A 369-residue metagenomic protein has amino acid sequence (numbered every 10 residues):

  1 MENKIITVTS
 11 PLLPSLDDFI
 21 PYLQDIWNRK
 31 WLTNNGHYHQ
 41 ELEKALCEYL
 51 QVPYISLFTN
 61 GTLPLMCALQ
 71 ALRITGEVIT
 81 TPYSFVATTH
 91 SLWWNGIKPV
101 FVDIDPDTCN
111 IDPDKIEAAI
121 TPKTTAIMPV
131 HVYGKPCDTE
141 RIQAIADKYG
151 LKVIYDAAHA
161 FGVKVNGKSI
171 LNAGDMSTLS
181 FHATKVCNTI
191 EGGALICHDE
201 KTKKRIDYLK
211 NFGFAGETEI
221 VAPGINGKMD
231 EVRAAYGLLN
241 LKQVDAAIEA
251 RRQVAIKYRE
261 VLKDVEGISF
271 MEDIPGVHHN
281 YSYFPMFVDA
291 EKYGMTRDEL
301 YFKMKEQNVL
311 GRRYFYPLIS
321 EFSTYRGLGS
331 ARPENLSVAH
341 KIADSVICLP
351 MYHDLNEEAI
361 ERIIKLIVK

Functional and structural regions predicted by a protein language model:
M1-L32, P350: N-terminal "arm"/small-domain region of PLP-dependent enzymes with the aminotransferase-like
W31, N35-E77, Y83, S91-W94 (+2 more regions): Phosphate-binding glycine-rich loop
H37-A45, Y49-P53, D114, A118 (+4 more regions): PLP-dependent aminotransferase class I/II
S56, I79, V100, V153-I154 (+3 more regions): Structural detector of well-ordered beta-strand residues that form the stable sheet scaffold of enzyme domains
Q70-A157, K164: PLP-dependent aminotransferase-like
S84, D107-T108, G134, K185 (+3 more regions): Glycine-/small-residue-rich active-site loops that bind phosphorylated ligands and cofactors
Y155-T189, K204, G216-V221: Conserved active-site segment immediately N-terminal to the catalytic lysine that forms the internal aldimine
L179-S180, G193-D199, L238: Short beta-strand-to-turn element immediately C-terminal to the catalytic PLP-Schiff-base lysine in fold type I
